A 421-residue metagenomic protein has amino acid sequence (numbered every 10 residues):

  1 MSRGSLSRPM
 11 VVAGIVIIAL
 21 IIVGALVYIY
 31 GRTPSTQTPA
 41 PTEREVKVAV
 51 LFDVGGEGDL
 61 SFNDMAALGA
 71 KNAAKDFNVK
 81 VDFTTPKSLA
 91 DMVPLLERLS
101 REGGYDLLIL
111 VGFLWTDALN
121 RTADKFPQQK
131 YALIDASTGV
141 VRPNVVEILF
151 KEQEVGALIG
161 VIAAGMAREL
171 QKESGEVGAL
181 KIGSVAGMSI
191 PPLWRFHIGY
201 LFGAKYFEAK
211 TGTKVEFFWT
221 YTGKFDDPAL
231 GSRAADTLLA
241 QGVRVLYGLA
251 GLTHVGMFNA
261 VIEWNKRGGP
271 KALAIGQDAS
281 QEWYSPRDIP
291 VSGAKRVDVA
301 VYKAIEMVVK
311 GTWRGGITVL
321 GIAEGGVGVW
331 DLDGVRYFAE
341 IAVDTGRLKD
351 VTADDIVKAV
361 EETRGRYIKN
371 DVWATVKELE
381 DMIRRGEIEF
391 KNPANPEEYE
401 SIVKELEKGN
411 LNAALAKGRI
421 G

Functional and structural regions predicted by a protein language model:
R3-A13, Y28-G421: A residue-level marker of the well-folded mature domains of exported/periplasmic proteins
G14-A25: Core hydrophobic alpha-helical transmembrane segments of single-pass membrane proteins
